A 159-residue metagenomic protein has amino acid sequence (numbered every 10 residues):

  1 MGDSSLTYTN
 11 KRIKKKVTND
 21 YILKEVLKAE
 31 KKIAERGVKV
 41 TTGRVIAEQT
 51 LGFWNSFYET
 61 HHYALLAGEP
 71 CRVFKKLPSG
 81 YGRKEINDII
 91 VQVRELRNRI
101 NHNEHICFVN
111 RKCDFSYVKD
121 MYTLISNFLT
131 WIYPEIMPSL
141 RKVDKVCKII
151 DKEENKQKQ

Functional and structural regions predicted by a protein language model:
M1-Q159: Amphipathic alpha-helical interface elements
